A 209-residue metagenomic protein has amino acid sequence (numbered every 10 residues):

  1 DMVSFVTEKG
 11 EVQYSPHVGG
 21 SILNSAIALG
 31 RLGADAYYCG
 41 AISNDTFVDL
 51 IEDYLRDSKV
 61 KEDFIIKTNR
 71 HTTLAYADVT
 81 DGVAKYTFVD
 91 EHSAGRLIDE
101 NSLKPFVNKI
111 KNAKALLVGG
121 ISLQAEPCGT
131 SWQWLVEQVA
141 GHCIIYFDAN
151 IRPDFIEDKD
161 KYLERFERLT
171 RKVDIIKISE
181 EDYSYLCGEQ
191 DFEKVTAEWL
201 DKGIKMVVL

Functional and structural regions predicted by a protein language model:
D1-K61: Glycine-rich phosphate/adenosyl-contacting loop at the front of the ribokinase-like
D35-G120, I145: Conserved N-terminal subdomain of the carbohydrate kinase-like
E91, I121, N150-D154, E181: Active-site beta-loop-alpha junctions enriched in small/polar residues
A113, V139-I144, K202-M206: A short helix->loop->beta-strand "cap" motif at the edges of active sites that frequently abuts
L116, D148, S179: Residue-level signal for inorganic ion chemistry
S131-H142, E164-K172: Catalytic-core regions built around general acid/base machinery
F155-L209: Conserved phosphate/ATP/ADP-binding segment of small-molecule kinases
